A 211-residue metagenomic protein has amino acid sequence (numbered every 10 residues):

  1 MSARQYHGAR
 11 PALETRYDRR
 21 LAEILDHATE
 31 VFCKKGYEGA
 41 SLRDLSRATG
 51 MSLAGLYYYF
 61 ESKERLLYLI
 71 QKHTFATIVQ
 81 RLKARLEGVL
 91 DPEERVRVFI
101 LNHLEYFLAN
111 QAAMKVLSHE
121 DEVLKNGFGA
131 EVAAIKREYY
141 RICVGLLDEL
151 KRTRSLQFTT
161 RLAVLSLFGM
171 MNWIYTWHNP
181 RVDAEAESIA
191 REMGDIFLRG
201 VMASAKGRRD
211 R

Functional and structural regions predicted by a protein language model:
M1-R19, A205-R211: N-terminal intrinsically disordered/low-complexity leader segments
Y17, L25, L67, Q71 (+4 more regions): Amphipathic, non-transmembrane alpha-helical scaffold segments
E23, H27, V31-R65, L69: Helix-turn-helix
Y37, Y57-F60, H119-L124, I174: Short helix-capping/turn signature of helix-turn-helix
A76-V79, K83, N126-R152, R161-L165 (+1 more regions): Amphipathic alpha-helical packing segments from all-alpha helical-bundle domains
K83-A109: Hydrophobic alpha-helical connector segments
L104-V144, S155, H178: Short secondary-structure transition hinges
E105-A109, A113, G145, E149 (+2 more regions): Amphipathic C-terminal alpha-helical segment
